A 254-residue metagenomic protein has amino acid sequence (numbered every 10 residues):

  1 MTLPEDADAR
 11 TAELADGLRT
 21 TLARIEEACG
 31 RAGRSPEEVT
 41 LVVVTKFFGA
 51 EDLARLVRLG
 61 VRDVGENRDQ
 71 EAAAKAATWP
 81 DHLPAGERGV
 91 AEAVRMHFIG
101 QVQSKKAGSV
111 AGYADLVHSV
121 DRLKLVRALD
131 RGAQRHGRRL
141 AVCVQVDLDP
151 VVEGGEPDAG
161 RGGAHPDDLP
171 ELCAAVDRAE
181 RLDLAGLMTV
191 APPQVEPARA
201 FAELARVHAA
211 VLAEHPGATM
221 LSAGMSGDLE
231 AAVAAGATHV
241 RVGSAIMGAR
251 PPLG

Functional and structural regions predicted by a protein language model:
T2-G227, A235, M247-A249: Conserved alpha/beta-domain cores
A237-G254: Gly/Pro- and small hydrophobic-enriched strand-loop and loop-to-helix capping segments that sit at the rims
